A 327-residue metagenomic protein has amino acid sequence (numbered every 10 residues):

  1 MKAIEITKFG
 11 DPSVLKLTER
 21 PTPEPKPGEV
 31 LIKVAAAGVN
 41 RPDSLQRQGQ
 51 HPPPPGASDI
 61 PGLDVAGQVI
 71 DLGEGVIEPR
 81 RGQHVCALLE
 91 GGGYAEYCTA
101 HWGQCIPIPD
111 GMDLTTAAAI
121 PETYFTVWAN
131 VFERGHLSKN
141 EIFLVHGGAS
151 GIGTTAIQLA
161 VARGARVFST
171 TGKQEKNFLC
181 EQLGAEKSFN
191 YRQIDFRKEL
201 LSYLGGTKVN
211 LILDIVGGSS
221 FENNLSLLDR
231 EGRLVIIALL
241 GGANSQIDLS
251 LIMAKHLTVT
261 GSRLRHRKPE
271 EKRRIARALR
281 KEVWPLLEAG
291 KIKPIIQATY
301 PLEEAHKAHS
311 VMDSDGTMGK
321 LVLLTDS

Functional and structural regions predicted by a protein language model:
P21-G38, Q50-G92: Glycine-rich beta-strand-centered segment in the early N-terminal region that forms part of a ligand/cofactor-binding
L45, G56, H84-A149: NAD(P)H dinucleotide-binding glycine-rich loop of Rossmann-like/cofactor-binding domains, especially the beta1-alpha1
R80, A118-I120, Y124-I194: Mid-domain Rossmann-like dinucleotide-binding core that forms the NAD(H)/NADP(H) cofactor-binding site
H84, I142, R166, G232-R233 (+1 more regions): Short glycine-centered segments of the SAM/dcSAM-binding site in methyltransferase folds
T171, C180, S219-K291, T317 (+1 more regions): Glycine-rich phosphate-binding loop and adjacent beta-alpha segment of Rossmann(oid) nucleotide-cofactor-binding
F196-G206: Short amphipathic alpha-helix with an adjacent loop that forms part of the alpha/beta core around
